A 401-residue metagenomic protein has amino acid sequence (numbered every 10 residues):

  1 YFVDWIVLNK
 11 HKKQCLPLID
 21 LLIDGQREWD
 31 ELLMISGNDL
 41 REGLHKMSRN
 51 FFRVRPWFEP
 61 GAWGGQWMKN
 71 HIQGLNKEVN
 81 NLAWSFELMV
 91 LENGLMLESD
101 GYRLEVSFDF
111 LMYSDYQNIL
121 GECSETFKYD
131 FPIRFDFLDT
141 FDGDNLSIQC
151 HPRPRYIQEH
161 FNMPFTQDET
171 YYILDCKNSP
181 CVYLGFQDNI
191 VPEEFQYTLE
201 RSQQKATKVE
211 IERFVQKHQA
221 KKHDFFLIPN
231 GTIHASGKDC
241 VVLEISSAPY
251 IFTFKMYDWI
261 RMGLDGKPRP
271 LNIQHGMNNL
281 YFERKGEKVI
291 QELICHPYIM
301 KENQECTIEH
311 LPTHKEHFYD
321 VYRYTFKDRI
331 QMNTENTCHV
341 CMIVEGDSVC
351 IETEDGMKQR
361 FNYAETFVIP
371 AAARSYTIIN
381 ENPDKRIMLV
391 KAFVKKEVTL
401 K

Functional and structural regions predicted by a protein language model:
F2-I6, H11, C15-E193, D258-P297 (+3 more regions): Transition-metal
T140-N145, C176-S179, T232-I251, A371-V398: Ligand-binding loop in jelly-roll beta-barrel domains
D142-D144, D168-E169, I173-S202, D239 (+1 more regions): Glycine- and acidic-residue-biased ligand/ion/polar-headgroup-sensing regions
R153, P229-G231, D239, F326-R329 (+3 more regions): Tight coil/turn sites that cap or link beta-strands
A206-W259: Loop-centered beta-sheet repeat module
V215-F226, T353-A372: Short acidic-glycine-tyrosine-enriched beta hairpin
K238-V242, S246-L271, Y298-K301, N336-T337 (+3 more regions): Non-heme Fe(II)/2-oxoglutarate
C295-E365: Acidic/His-leaning functional-site neighborhoods
